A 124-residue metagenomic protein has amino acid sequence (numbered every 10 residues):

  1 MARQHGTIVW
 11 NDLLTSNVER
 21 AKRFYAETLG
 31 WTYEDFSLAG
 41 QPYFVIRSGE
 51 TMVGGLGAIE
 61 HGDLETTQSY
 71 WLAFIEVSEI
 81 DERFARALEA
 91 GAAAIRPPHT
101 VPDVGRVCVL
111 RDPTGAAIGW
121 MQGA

Functional and structural regions predicted by a protein language model:
M1, E19, G57-H61, A73: Short amphipathic alpha-helical segments, especially helix-boundary/capping motifs
M1-T7, L13, E34-S37, F84-A124: Vicinal oxygen chelate
A2-H5, V9-M52, E89: Core segments of cupin and vicinal oxygen chelate
I8, E50-G54, I75-S78, A93: The feature marks the first
I8-S16, V45, G62-R86, R106-R111: Vicinal oxygen chelate
T15, L29, V77, M121-A124: Short beta-strand segments enriched in hydrophobic/aromatic residues within well-folded beta-rich domains
K22, A26, S48-G49, G55-G57 (+2 more regions): A generic structural signal for ordered secondary structure
W31-Q68, P113, A117-Q122: Conserved short beta-strand elements that form part of the metal-binding/catalytic scaffold of enzyme active sites
